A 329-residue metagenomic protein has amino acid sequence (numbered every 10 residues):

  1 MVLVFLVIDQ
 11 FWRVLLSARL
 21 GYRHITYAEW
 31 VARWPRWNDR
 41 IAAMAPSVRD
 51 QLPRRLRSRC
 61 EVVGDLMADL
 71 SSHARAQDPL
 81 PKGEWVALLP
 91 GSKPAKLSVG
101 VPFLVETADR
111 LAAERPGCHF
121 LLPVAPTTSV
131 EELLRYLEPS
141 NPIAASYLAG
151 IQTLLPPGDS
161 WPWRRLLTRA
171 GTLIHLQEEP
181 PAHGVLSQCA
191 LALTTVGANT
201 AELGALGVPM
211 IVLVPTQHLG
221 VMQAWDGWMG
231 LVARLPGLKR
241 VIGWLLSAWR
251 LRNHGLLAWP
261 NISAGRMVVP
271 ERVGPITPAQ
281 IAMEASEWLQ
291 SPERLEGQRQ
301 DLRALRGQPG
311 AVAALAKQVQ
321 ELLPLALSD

Functional and structural regions predicted by a protein language model:
M1-A76, L88-G100, R110, T127-V130 (+3 more regions): Active-site and donor-binding regions of nucleotide-sugar-utilizing enzymes
V4, Q177-G230: A donor-sugar binding/catalytic signature common to diverse glycosyltransferases and related nucleotide-sugar
Y27, M44, V63, P123 (+3 more regions): Generic beta-sheet signal
P81-A87, C118-H119: Charged active-site motifs of nucleotide-sugar-dependent glycosyltransferases
S92-G150: Conserved catalytic-core segment of nucleotide-activated headgroup transferases in glycan assembly
R135-E178: Nucleotide-activated donor-binding/catalytic signature segment of Leloir-type glycosyltransferases, i.e., the conserved
A205-Q280: Catalytic binding pocket for nucleotide-activated donors in carbohydrate/polymer assembly enzymes
G265-D329: C-terminal amphipathic helix plus adjacent low-complexity, charged tail appended to glycosyltransferase catalytic
